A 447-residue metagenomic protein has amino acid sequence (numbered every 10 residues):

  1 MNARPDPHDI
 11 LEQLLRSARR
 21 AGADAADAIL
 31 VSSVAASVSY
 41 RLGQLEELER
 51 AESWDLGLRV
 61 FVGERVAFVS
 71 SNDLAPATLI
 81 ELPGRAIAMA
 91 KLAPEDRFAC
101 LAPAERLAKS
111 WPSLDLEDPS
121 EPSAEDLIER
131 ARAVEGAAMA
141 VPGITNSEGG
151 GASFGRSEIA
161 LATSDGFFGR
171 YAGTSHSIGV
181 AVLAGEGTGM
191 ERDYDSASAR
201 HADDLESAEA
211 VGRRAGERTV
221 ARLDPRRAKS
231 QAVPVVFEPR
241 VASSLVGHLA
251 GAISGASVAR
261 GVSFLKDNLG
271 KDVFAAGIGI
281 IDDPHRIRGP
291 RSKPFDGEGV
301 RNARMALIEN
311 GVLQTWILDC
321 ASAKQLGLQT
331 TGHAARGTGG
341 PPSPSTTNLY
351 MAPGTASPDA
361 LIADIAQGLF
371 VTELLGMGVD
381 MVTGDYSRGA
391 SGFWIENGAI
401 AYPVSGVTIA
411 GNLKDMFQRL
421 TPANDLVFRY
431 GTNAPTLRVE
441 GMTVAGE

Functional and structural regions predicted by a protein language model:
M1-K293, G297-V300, E309-V312, A399 (+3 more regions): Active-site bordering "gate/hinge" segments that shape substrate access to catalytic or cofactor-binding pockets
K266-E447: Dual-mode signal for accessory low-complexity, basic/Gly-rich regions
